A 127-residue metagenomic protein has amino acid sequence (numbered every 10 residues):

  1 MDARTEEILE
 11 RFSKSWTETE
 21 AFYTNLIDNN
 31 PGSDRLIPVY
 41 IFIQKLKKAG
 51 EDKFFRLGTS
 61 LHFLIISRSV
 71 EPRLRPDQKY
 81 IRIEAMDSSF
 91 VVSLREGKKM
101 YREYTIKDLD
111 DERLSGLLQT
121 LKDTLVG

Functional and structural regions predicted by a protein language model:
M1-E18, K99-G127: Mixed-charge, Lys/Arg-enriched low-complexity segments
D2-P72: Negatively charged, low-complexity tracts enriched in Asp/Glu with abundant Ser/Thr
V39, V70, V91-V92, V126: Extended aliphatic helical segments
K47-A49, R75-Q78, L125: Charged, amphipathic alpha-helical segments
E71-G116: Intrinsically disordered, low-complexity regulatory segments enriched in Ser/Thr/Pro and charged residues
